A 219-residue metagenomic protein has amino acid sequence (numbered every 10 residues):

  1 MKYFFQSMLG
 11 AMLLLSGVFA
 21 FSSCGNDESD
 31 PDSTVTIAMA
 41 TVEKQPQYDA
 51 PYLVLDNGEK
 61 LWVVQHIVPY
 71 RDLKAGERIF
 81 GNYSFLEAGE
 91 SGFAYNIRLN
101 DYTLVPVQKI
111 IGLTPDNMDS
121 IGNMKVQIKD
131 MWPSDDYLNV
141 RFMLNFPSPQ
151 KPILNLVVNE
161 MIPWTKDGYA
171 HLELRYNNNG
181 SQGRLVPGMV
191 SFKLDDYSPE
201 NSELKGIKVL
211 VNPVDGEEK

Functional and structural regions predicted by a protein language model:
M1-A11: Bacterial N-terminal signal peptides that target proteins for export
V18-S23: C-terminal motif of bacterial Sec signal peptides marking the signal peptidase cleavage site
G25-E28: Bacterial signal peptide processing site
S33-K219: First exposed extracellular module after export/assembly in secreted or surface-exposed proteins
